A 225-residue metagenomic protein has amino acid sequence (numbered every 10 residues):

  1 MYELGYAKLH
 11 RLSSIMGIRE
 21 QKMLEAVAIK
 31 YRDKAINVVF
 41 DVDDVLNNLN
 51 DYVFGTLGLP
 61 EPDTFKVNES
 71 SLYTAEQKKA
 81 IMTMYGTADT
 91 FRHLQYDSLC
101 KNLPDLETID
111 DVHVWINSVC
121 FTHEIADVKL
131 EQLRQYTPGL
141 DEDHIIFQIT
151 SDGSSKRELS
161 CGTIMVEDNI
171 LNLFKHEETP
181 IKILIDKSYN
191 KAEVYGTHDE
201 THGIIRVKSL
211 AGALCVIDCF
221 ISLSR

Functional and structural regions predicted by a protein language model:
E3-M84: Active-site neighborhood of HAD-like aspartate-dependent phosphohydrolases
S14, H113-F121, I125, H202 (+1 more regions): Membrane-proximal envelope and lipid/glycan-remodeling enzymes
T83-I116, H123-D127: Short, acidic loop-to-helix structural element flanking the phosphoryl-transfer center in phosphate-processing enzymes
N117-V166, I170-F174: Substrate-recognition "cap/lid" segment bordering the active-site pocket of phosphatases
I145-T150, H202-G212: Short acidic-hydrophobic, aromatic-tinged amphipathic segments that line or gate anion-handling sites
K156-E158, A213-S224: Short amphipathic alpha-helix with an adjacent loop that forms part of the alpha/beta core around
I164-I205: Acidic, Mg2+-coordinating phosphoryl-transfer loop and its flanking beta/alpha structural elements, shared across
